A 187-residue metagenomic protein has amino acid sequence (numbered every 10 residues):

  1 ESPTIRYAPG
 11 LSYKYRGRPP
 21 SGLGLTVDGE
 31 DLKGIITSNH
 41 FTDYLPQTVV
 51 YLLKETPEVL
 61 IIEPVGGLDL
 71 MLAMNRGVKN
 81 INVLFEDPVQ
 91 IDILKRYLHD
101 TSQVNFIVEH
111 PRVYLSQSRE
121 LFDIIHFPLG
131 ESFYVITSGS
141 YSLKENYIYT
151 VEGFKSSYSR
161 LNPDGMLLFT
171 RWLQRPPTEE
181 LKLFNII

Functional and structural regions predicted by a protein language model:
E1-N105, N185: Class I S-adenosylmethionine
E55, Q117-L121: Alpha-helix C-terminal capping/helix-to-coil transition sites in glycosyltransferase folds
L72, L115-S116: A general structural signal for stabilizing positions within well-ordered secondary structure
R76, Y97, Q117-S118, R160: Alpha-helix C-cap/termination motif
V89-Q90, T101-S102, V108-V113, L121-L183: Mobile active-site "lid"/loop adjacent to the S-adenosyl-L-methionine
